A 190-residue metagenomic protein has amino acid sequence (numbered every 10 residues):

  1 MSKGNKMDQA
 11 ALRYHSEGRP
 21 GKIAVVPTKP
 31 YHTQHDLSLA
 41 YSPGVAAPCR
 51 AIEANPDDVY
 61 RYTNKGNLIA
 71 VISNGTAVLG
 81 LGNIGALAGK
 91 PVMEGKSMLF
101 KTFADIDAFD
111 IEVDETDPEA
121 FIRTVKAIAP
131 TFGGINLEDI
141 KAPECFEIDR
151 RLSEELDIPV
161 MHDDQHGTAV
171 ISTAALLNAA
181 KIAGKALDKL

Functional and structural regions predicted by a protein language model:
M1-S2, K189: Short intrinsically disordered, low-complexity coil segments enriched in acidic
S2-I158: N-terminal ligand-binding/catalytic initiation module
P56, L156, L176-A183: Structural motif corresponding to the C-terminal cap of alpha-helices
T124-A129, A174-A180: Short, surface-exposed amphipathic charged segments that create phosphate/polyanion-binding patches used for binding
D139-K141, D163-Q165, L187: Core alpha/beta catalytic barrel or barrel-like domain that forms the active/cofactor pocket in diverse metabolic
M161-N178: A glycine-rich, Thr/Ser-enriched phosphate-binding loop motif common to dinucleotide/cofactor-binding enzymes
A183-L190: Glycine-rich NAD(P)-binding loop of Rossmann-like domains
